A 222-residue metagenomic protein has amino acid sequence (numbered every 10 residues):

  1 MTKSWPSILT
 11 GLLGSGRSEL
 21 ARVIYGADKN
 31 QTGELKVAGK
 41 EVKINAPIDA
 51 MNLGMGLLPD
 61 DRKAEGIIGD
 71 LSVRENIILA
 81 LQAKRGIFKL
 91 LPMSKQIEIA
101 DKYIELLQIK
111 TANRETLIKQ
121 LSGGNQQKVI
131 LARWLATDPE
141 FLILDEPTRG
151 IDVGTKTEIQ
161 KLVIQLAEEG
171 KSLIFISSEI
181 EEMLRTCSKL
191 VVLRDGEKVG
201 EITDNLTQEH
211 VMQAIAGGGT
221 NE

Functional and structural regions predicted by a protein language model:
M1-E222: Glycine-rich phosphate-binding loops of nucleotide-dependent enzymes
